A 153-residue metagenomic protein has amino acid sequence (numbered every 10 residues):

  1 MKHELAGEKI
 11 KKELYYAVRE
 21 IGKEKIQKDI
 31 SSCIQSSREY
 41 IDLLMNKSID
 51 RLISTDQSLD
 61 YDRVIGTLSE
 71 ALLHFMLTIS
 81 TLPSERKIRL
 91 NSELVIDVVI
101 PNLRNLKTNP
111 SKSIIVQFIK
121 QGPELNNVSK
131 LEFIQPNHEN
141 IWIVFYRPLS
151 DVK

Functional and structural regions predicted by a protein language model:
M1-A71: Interdomain/boundary linker segments immediately adjacent to catalytic/signaling cores
R63, H74-V98: A short acidic/basic microdomain associated with nuclease active sites
E70-H74, V128: Short, well-ordered alpha-helical scaffold segments within catalytic/effector domains
T78, N102-R104, E132-N137: Short, surface-exposed basic-aromatic patches at helix termini and helix-loop junctions that form
R89, P101-L103, P148: Beta-hairpin (beta-strand-turn-beta-strand) motif
L90, R104-L106, G122: Residues that cap or initiate secondary-structure elements
I100-I115: Active-site beta-strand-loop-beta-strand hairpin of nuclease catalytic cores that positions key catalytic residues
S111-K153: Catalytic cores of nucleic-acid endonucleases
